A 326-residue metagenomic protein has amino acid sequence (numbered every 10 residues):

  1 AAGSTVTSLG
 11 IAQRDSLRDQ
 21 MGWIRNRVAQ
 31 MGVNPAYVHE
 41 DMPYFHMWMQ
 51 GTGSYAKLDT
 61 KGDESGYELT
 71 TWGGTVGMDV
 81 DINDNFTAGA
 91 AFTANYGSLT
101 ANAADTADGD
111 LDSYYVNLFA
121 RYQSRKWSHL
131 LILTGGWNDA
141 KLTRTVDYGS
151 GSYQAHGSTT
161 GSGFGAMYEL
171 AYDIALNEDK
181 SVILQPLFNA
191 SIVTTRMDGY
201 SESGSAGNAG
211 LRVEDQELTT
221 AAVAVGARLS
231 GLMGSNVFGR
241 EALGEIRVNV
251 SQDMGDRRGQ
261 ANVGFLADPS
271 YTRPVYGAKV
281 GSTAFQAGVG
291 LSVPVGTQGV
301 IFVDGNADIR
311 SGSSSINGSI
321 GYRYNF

Functional and structural regions predicted by a protein language model:
A1-D59: Interface/linker segment at the passenger-translocator junction of Type V secretion outer-membrane proteins
A1-G3, M42-F326: Membrane translocator/pore-forming domains, dominated by Gram-negative outer-membrane beta-barrels
